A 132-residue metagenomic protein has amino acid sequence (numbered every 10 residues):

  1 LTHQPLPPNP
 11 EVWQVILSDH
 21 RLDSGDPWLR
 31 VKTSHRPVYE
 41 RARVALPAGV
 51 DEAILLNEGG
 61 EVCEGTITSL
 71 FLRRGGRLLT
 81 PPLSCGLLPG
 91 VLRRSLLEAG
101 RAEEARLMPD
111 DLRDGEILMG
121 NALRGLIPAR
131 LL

Functional and structural regions predicted by a protein language model:
L1-L132: Helix-start/capping segments and mature chain N-termini
